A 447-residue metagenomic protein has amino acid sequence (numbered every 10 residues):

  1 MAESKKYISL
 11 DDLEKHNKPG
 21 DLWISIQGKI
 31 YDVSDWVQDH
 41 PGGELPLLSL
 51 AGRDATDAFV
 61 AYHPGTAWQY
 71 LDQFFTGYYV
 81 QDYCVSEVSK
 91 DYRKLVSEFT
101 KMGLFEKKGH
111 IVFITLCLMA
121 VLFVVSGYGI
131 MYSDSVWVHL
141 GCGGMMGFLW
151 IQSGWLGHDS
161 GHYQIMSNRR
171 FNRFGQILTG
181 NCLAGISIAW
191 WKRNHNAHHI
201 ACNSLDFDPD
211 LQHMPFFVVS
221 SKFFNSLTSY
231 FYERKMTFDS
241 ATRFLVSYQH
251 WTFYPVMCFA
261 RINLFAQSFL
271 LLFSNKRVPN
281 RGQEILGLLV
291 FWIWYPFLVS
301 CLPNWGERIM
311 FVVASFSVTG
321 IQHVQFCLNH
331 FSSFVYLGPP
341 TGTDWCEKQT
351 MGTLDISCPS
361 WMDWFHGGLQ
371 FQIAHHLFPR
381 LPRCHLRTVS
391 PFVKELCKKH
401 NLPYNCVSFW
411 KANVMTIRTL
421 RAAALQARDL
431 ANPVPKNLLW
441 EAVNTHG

Functional and structural regions predicted by a protein language model:
M1-K107: B-type heme-binding environments
K101-G109, M236-L245, N275-G282: Juxtamembrane membrane-interface segments at transmembrane-helix boundaries in membrane proteins
G109-S153, G180-A184, S247-L264, R277-F326 (+1 more regions): Alpha-helical bilayer-embedded segments of polytopic membrane proteins, i.e., transmembrane/intramembrane helices
G143-N275, L337-D429: Membrane-embedded catalytic scaffold of the fatty acid hydroxylase/desaturase
A266, H323-P339: Transmembrane alpha-helix/helix-exit interface in multi-pass inner-membrane proteins
P296-V299, Q426-L430: Long, cytosolic, alpha-helical-rich C-terminal regions that act as interaction/scaffolding modules
D429-G447: C-terminal helix/juxtamembrane-tail motif
